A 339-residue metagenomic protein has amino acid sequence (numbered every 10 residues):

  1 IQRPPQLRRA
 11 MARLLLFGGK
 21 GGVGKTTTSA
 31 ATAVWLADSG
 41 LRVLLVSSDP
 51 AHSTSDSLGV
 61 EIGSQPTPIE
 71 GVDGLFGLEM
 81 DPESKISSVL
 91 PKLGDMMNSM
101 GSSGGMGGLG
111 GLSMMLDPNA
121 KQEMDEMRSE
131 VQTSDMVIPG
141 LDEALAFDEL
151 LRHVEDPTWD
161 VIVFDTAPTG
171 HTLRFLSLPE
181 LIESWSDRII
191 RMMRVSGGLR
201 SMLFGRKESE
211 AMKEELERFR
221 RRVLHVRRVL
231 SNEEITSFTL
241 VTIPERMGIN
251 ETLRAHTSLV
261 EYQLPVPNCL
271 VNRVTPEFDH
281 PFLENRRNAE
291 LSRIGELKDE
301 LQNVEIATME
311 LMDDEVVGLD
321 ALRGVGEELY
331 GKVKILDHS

Functional and structural regions predicted by a protein language model:
P4-L16, K20-V23, T28-E217, R221: Nucleotide-state-sensitive switch-loop elements of NTP-binding domains
P4-R8, E61, V223-S339: C-terminal lobe/tail of nucleotide-utilizing enzymes
